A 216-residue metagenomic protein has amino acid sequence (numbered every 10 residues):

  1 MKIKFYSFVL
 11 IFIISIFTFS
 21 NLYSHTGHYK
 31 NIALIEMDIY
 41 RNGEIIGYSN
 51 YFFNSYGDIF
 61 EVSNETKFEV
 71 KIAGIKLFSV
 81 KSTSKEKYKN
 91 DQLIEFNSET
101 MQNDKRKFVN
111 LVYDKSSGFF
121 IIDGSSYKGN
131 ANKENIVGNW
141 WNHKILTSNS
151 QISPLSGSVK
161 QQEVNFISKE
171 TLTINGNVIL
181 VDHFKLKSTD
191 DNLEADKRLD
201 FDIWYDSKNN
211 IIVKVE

Functional and structural regions predicted by a protein language model:
M1-L10: Bacterial N-terminal signal peptides that target proteins for export
V9-T18: Bacterial N-terminal signal peptides
T18-T83, E95-R106, G157-V178, K187-D191: N-terminal cleavable signal peptides for secretion/export
K30-I32, E99-D196: Solvent-exposed helix/loop surface patches that form functional interfaces
N54-E61, E86-L93, Y113-S117, I203-K214: Short, solvent-exposed coil/turn segments at beta-strand boundaries
E61-E65, S79, V181-E216: Gly/Pro-enriched, hydrophobic low-complexity segments that function as extracytoplasmic propeptides/linkers
E65, D91, S98-E99, D123-S125 (+1 more regions): Surface loops and adjacent helix of pleckstrin homology
E69-I72, S84-E86, S117-F120, A131-N132: Short, intrinsically disordered/low-complexity patches at protein termini and at juxtamembrane boundaries
